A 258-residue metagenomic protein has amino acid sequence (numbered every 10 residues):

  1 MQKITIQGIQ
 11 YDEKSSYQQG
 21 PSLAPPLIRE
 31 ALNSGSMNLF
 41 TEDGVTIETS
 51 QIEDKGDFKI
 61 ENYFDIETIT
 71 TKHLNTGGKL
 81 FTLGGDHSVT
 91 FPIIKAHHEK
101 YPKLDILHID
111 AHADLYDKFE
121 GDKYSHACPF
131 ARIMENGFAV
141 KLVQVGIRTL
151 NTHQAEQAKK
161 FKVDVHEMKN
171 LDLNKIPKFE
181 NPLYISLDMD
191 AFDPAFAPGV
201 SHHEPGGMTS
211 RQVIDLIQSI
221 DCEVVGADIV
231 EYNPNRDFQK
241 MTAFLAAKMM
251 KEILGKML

Functional and structural regions predicted by a protein language model:
Q2-L258: Conserved alpha-helical scaffold segments that buttress catalytic/binding sites
